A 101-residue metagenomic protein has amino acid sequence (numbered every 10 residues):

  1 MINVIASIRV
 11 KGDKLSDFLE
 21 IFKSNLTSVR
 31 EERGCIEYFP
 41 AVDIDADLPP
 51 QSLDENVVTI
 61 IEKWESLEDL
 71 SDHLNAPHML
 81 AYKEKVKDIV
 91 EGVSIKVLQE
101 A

Functional and structural regions predicted by a protein language model:
M1-I2, A101: Absolute protein N-terminus
I2-R9, A41-L74: Short, well-ordered beta-strand segments in beta-rich or mixed alpha/beta enzyme and ligand-binding folds
N3, I8, G34, T59 (+2 more regions): Residue-level marker of intrinsically disordered, low-complexity segments enriched for small/polar residues
K11-D13, L67, E100: Generic structural motif
K14-P40, H78-V86: Short amphipathic alpha-helical segments
R30, E65, E91: Short conserved AdoMet
F39-N56, A81-A101: Glycine-rich beta-strand-turn "strand-cap" elements at beta-sheet edges
